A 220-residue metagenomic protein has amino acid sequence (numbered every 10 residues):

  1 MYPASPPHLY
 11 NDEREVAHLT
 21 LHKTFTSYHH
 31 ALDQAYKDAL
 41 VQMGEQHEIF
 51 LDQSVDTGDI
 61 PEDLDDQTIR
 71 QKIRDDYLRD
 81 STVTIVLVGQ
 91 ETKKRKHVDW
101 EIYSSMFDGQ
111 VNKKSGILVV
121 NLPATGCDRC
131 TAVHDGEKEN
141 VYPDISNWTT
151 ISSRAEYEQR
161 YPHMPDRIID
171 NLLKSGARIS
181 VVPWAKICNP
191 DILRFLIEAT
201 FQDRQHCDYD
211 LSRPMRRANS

Functional and structural regions predicted by a protein language model:
M1-V83, V111-K113, D191-S220: Conserved N-terminal substructure of TIR/SEFIR domains
Y2-H18, C127-S220: C-terminal interaction surface of TIR/SEFIR-family domains
S27, V86-Q90, V119-N121: Conserved beta-strand segments of the P-loop GTPase G domain that flank and frequently precede/overlap
A31-A35, E91-K94, T125-C127: Short acidic, S/G/P-rich loop/turn micro-motifs used as interaction or catalytic elements
Y36-D38, K96-W100, D128-A132: A short acidic (Asp/Glu
V55-I60, K114-N121, I151-R160: Short C-terminal domain-edge/linker segments immediately following a structured domain
E91-F107: Conserved TIR/SEFIR loop-to-helix hotspot centered on a Trp-containing motif with a nearby acidic residue
Y103-D144: A eukaryotic "domain-to-IDR transition" signal
